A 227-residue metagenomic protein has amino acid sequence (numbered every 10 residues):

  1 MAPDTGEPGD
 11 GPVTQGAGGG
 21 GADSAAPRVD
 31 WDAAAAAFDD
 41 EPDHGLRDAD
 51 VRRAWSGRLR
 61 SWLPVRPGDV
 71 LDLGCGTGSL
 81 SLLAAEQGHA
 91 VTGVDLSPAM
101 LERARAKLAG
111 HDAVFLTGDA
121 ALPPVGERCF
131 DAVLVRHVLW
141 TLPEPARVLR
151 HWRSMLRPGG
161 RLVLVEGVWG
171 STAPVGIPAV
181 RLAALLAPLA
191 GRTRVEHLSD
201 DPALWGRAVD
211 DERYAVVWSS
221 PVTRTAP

Functional and structural regions predicted by a protein language model:
A2-V65, S171: Conserved class I S-adenosyl-L-methionine
L71, T77-L122: Class I SAM-dependent methyltransferase SAM/SAH-binding core
A121-A132: A short acidic, Gly/Pro-enriched loop at the edge of an enzyme's catalytic core that lines a small-molecule cofactor
A132-P145: A short SAM/SAH-binding and catalytic strip from SAM-dependent methyltransferases
A146-P158: A short glycine-rich, Lys/Arg-flanked "PGG" loop and its adjoining helix->strand segment in the class I
G160-G167: Conserved beta-strand signature within the Rossmann-like core of class I S-adenosyl-L-methionine
V175-A190: Short alpha-helix
P202-P227: Core SAM-dependent methyltransferase catalytic element
